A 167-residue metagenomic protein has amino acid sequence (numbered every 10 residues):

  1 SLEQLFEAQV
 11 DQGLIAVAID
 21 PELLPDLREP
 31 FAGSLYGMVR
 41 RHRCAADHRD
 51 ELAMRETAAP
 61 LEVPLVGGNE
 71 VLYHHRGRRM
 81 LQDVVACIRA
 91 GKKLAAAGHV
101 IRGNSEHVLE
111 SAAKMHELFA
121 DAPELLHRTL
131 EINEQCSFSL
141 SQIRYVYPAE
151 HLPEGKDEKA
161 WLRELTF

Functional and structural regions predicted by a protein language model:
S1-F167: Phosphodiester-processing cores and adjacent nucleic acid-binding clamps
